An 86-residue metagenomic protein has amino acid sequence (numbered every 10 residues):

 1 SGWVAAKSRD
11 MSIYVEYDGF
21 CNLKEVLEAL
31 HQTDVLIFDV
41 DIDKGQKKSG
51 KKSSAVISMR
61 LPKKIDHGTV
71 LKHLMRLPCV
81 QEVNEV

Functional and structural regions predicted by a protein language model:
S1-D43: Canonical alpha-helical transmembrane segment with a positive-inside/aromatic-interface signature
I13, K51-M59: Short, hydrophobic beta-strand segments
G19-F20, R60-I65: Helix N-cap motif at beta-to-alpha junctions
E25-T33, D66-C79: Short amphipathic alpha-helices in soluble, non-transmembrane regions that often serve as interface/regulatory elements
L36-I42, R76-V86: Conserved short beta-strand edge segments in small beta-sheet-based binding/regulatory domains
D43-S53, V86: Short proline/glycine- and acidic-rich turn/helix-capping motifs at secondary-structure junctions
